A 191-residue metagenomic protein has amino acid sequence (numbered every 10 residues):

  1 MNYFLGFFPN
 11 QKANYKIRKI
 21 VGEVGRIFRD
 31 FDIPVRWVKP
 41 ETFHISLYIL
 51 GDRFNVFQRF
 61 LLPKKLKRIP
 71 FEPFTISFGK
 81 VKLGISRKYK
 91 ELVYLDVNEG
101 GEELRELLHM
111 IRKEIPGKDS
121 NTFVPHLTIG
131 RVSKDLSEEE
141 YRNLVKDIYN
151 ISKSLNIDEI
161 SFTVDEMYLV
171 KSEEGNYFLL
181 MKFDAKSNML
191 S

Functional and structural regions predicted by a protein language model:
M1-S191: Histidine-dependent nucleotide/RNA phosphoesterase domain, centered on the 2H-phosphoesterase fold with its duplicated
